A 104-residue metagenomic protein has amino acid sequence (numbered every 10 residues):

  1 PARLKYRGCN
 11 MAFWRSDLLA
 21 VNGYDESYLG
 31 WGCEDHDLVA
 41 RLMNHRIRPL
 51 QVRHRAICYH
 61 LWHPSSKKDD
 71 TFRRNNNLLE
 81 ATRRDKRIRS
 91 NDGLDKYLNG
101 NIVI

Functional and structural regions predicted by a protein language model:
P1, R48-L50, P64-I104: C-terminal, non-catalytic tails of nucleotide-sugar-dependent glycosyltransferases
K5-N22, L29-R48, R53-H54: A short, conserved alpha-helix in the catalytic core of glycosyltransferases
G23-E26, D92: Alpha-helical structural elements
S27-L29, K68: A generic structural signal for short coil/turn motifs at secondary-structure boundaries
H60-W62: Chromatin/DNA-recognition segments of nuclear transcriptional regulators
